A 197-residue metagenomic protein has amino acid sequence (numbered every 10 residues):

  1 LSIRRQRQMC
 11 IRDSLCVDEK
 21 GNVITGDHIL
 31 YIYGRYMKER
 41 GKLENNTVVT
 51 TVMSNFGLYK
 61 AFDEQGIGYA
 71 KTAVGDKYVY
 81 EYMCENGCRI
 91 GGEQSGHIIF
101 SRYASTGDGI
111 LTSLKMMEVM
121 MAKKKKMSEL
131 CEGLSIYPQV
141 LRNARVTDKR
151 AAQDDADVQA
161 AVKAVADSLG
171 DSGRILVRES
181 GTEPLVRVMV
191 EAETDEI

Functional and structural regions predicted by a protein language model:
L1-R7, I11: Single conserved hydrophobic/aromatic residue that forms the stacking wall/gate of nucleotide- or nucleobase-binding
S2, N22-T25, A104: Residue-level "hotspot" positions that anchor or transmit function at local structural transition points
D13-I29: Short Gly/Thr/Asp-enriched flexible loops that form oxyanion-binding sites at enzyme active sites
V17, R40-I197: Phosphate-binding and adjacent anionic-ligand microenvironments
H28-E44: Structural motif
